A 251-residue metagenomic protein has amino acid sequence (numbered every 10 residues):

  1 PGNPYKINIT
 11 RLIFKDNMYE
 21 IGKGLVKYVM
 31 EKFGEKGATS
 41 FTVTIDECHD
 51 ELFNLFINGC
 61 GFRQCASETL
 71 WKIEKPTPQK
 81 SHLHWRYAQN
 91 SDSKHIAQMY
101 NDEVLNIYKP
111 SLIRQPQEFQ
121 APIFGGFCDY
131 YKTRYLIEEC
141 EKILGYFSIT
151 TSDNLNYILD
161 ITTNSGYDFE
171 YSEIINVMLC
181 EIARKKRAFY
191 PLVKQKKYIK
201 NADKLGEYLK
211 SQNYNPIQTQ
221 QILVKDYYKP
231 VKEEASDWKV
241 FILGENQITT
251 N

Functional and structural regions predicted by a protein language model:
P1-G24, E138-S172: Conserved donor-binding loop and adjoining core beta-sheet/short helix segment in diverse acyl/aminoacyl transferases
N3-P4, A88, A97, A183: Catalytic cores of nucleotide-enabled group-transfer and carboxylate-activating enzymes in metabolic and assembly-line
I7-T10, V26-M30, S67-W71, Y157-T163 (+3 more regions): Short, structured motif recognition centered on aromatic/hydrophobic residues
N17-E31, N58, D168-R184: Conserved acetyl-CoA-binding loop-helix of GNAT-fold acetyltransferases
G24-K80, S93: Contiguous mid-protein beta-loop-alpha structural module that forms a pocket-lining wall or clamp of enzyme active
F33-D46, R184-Y198: Conserved GNAT acetyl-CoA-binding A-motif
G59-K80, A188-N251: Active-site/acyl-donor-binding loops of N-acyltransferases
G61-N156: Amide-forming acyltransferase catalytic core, primarily the GNAT-like/NAT-type and related acyltransferase folds
